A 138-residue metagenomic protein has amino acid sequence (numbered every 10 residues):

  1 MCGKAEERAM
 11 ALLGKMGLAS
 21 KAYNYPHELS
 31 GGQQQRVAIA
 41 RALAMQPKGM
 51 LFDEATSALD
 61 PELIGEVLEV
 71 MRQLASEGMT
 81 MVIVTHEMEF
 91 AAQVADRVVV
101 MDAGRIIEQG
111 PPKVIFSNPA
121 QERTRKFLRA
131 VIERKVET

Functional and structural regions predicted by a protein language model:
Y25-L29, Q33: Conserved ABC ATPase signature
I39: Hydrophobic anchor residue at the start of the ABC signature
A44-K48: A short, proline-enriched helix->beta-strand linker immediately N-terminal to the Walker B motif in ABC-type P-loop
T85-H86: H-loop/switch region of ABC-family ATPase nucleotide-binding domains
A91-Q93: A short, surface-exposed alpha-helical micro-motif characterized by mixed small hydrophobic and charged/polar residues
Q109-G110: ABC ATPase "signature
